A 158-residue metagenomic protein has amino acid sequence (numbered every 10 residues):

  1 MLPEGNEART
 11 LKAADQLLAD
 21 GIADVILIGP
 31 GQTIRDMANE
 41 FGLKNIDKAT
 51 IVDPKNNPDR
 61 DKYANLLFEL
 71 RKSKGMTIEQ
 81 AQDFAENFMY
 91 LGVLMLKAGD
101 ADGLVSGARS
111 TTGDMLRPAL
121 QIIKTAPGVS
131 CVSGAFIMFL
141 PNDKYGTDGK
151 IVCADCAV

Functional and structural regions predicted by a protein language model:
M1-V158: Anion-binding alpha/beta catalytic cores of soluble intermediary-metabolism enzymes, centered on
